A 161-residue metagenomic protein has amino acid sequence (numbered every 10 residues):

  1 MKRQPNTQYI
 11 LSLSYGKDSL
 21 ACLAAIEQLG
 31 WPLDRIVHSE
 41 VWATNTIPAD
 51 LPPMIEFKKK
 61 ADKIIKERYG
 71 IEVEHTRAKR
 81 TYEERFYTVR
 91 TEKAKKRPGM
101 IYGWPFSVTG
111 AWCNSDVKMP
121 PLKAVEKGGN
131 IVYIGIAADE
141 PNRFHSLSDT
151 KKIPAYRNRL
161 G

Functional and structural regions predicted by a protein language model:
M1-G161: Nucleotide-activated chemistry modules centered on ATP-dependent adenylation/adenylyltransferase
